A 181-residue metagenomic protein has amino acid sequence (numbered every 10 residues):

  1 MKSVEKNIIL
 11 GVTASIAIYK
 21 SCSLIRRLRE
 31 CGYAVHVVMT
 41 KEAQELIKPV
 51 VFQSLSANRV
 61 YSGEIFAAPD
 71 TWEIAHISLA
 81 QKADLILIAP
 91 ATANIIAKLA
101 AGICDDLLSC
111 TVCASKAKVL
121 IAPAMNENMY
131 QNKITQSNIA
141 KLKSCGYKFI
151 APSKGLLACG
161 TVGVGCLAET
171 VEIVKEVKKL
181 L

Functional and structural regions predicted by a protein language model:
M1-L120, E127-L181: A cross-family phosphate/adenosyl-ligand binding-site feature
